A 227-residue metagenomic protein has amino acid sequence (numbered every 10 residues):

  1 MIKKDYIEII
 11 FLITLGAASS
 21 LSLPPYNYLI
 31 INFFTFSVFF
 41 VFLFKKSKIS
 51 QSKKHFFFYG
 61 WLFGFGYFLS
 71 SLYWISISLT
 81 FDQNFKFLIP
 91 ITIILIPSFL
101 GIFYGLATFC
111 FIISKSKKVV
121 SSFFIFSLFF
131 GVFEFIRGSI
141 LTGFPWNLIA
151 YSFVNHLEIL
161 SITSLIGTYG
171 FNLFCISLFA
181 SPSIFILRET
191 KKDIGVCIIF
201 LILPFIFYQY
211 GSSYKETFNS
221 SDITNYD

Functional and structural regions predicted by a protein language model:
I2-Y226: Membrane-embedded alpha-helical bundles of multi-pass enzymes that act on lipidic or dolichyl-linked glycan substrates
